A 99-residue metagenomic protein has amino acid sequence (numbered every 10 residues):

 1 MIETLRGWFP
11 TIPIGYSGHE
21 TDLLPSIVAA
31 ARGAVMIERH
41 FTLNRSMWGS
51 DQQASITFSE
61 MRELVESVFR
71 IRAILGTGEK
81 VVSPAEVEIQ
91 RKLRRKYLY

Functional and structural regions predicted by a protein language model:
M1-Y99: Catalytic cores and adjacent flexible loops of soluble metabolic enzymes that perform enolate/carbanion chemistry on
